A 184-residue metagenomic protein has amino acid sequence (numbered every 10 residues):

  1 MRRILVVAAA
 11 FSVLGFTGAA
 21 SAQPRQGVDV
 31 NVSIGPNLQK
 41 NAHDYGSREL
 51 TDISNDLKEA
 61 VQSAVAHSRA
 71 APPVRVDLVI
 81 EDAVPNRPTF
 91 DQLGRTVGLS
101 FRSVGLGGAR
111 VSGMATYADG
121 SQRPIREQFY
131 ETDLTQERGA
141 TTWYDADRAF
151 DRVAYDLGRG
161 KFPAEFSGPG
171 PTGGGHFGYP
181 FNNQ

Functional and structural regions predicted by a protein language model:
R2, A8, T17-D56, N86 (+2 more regions): A structural "domain/chain start" motif
F11-S12: Repetitive helical segments and hydrophobic/amphipathic motifs
Q26, A70-P72, R123: Short loop/turn segments at connectors of secondary-structure elements within structured domains
L38-E49, S121-G160: Short secondary-structure boundary motifs at beta->alpha junctions and helix caps
S47, Q62, R95-L99: Short structured motifs
E49-D82: N-terminal, post-signal-peptide region of Sec/Tat-exported proteins
A71-P73, D77-D119, D133-E137: Surface-exposed short loop/turn segments
D82, A140-Q184: Amphipathic, soluble alpha/beta structural segments
